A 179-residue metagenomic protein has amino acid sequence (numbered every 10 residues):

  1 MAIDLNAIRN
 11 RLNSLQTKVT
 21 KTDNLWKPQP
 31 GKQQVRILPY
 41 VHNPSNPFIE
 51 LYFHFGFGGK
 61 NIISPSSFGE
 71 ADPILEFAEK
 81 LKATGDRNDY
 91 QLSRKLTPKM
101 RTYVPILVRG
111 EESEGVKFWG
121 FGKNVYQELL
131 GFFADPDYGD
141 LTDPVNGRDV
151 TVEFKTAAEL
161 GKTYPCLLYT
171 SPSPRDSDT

Functional and structural regions predicted by a protein language model:
M1-D140: OB-fold ssDNA-binding interfaces and closely related basic DNA-contact patches used across DNA replication/repair
Y138-D149: Short nucleic-acid-contacting surface segments enriched for D/E, G, S/T with interspersed K/R
K155-G161: Short, charged beta-turn/beta-strand-edge "cap" motif at the junction between a beta-strand and an adjacent loop
Y169-D176: Conserved small/polar residues in nucleotide/adenosyl-binding loops
